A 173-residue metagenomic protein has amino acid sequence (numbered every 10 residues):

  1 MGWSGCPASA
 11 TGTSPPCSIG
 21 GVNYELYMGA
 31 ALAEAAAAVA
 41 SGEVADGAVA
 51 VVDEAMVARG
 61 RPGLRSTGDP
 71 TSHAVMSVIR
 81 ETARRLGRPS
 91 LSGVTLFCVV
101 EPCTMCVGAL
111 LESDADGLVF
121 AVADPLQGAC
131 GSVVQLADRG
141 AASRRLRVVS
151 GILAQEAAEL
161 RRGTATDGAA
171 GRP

Functional and structural regions predicted by a protein language model:
G5, A10-S41, P102-P173: Zinc-dependent deaminase
A31, A35-A38, A48, A74 (+1 more regions): Small-residue (primarily alanine) positions within well-ordered alpha-helices, especially packing/interaction faces
D46-V52: Short beta-strand scaffold segments in enzyme catalytic cores
S66-M76, E81: A short, polar/charged loop-to-alpha-helix boundary motif
R88-V100: Immediate flanking context of iron-sulfur cluster ligation sites
